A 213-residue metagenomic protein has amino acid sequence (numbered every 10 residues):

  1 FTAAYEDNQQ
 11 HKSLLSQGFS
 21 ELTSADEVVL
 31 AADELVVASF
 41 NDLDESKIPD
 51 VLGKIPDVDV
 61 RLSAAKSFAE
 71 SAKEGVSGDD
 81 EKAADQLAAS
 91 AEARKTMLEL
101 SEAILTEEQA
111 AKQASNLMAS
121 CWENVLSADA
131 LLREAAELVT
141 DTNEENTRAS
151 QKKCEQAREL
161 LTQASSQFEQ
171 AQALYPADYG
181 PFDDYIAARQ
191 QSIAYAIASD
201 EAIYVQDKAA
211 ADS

Functional and structural regions predicted by a protein language model:
F1-D212: Extended amphipathic alpha-helical interaction segments
